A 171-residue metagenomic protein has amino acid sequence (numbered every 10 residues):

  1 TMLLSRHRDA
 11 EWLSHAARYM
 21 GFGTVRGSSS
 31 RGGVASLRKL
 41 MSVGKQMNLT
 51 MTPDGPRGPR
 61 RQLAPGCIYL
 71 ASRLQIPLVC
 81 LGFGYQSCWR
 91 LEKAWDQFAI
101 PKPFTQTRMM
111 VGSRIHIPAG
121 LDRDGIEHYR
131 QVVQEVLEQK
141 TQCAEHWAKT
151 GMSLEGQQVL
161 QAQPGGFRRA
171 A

Functional and structural regions predicted by a protein language model:
T1, G23, N48, Q75-P77: Proline-centered loop/turn at the N-terminus of a beta-strand
T1-R31, A35-L37, W89-L91: Catalytic core of membrane glycerolipid acyltransferases/transacylases, capturing the structured, soluble-facing
S5-H7, D54, F83-G84: Cofactor-binding loop segments of dinucleotide-utilizing enzymes, especially the Rossmann-like FAD- and NAD(P)+-binding
A10, G33, R60-R61, I126: Alpha-helix N-cap/helix-start motif
G27, K39-L74: Catalytic-site beta-strand/loop segments enriched in glycine and acidic/polar residues
S36-L40, V133: Generic hydrophobic alpha-helical segments
Q62-D122: A cross-family acyltransferase "interaction/gating" segment
E127-A171: Membrane-interfacial terminal anchoring regions of lipid-handling membrane enzymes
